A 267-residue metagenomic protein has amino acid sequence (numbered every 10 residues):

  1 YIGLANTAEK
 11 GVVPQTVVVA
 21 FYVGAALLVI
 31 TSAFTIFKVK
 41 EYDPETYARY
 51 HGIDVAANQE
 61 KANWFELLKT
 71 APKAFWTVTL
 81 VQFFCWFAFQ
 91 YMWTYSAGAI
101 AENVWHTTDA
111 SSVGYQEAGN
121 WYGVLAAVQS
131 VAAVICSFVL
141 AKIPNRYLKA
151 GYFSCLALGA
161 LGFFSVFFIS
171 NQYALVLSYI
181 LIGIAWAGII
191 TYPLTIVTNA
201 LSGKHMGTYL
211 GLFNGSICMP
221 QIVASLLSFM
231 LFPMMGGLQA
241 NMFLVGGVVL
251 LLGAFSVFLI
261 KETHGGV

Functional and structural regions predicted by a protein language model:
Y1-P14, V223-L238: Transmembrane alpha-helix termini and helix-breaking/packing motifs in multi-pass membrane transporters
Y1-Y91, V249-V267: Intracellular loop-helix junctions on the cytosolic face of multi-pass helical membrane proteins
Q15-T16, H106-S130, N241-L244: Loop-to-transmembrane helix entry
I135-L148, F232: Helix-to-loop junctions at the C-terminal end of transmembrane segments in multipass secondary transporters
L158-S170: C-terminal ends and interior cores of transmembrane alpha-helices in multi-pass membrane transporters/permeases
A174-I189: Hydrophobic core of transmembrane alpha-helices in multi-pass small-molecule transporters, especially MFS/SLC-type
G188-S202: Intracellular juxtamembrane helix-capping segments at the cytosolic ends of symmetry-related transmembrane helices
G203-M235: A late C-terminal transmembrane helix in Major Facilitator Superfamily
